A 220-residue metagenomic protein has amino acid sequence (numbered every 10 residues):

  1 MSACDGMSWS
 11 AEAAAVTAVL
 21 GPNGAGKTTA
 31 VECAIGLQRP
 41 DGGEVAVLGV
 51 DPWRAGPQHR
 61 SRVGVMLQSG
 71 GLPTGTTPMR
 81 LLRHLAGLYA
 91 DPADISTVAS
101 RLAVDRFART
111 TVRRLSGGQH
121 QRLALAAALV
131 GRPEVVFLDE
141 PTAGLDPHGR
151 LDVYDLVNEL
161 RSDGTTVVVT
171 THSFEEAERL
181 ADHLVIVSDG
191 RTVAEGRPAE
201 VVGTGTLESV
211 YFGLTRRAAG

Functional and structural regions predicted by a protein language model:
I35: Helix-to-loop junction immediately C-terminal to a conserved catalytic motif
G43-R54, H59: Conserved ABC transporter NBD signature motif
R83, G87, P92-F107: Conserved ABC ATPase "signature" region
R132: Conserved catalytic motifs of ABC-family nucleotide-binding domains
V136-E140: Catalytic Walker B motif of ABC-type/P-loop ATPase nucleotide-binding domains
E195-G196: ABC ATPase "signature
